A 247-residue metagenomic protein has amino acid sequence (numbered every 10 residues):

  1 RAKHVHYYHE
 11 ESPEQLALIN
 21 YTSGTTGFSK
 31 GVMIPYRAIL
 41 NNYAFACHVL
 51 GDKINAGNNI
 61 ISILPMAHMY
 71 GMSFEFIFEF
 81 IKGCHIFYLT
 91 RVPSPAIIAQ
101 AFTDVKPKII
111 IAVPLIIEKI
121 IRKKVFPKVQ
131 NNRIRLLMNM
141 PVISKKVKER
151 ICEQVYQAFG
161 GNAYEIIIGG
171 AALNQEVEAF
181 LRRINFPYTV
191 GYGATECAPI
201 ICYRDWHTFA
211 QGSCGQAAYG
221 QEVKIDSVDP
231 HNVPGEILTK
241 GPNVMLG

Functional and structural regions predicted by a protein language model:
R1, G31-M33, C84-R91, T189: Short beta-strand->loop structural element characteristic of the AMP-binding/adenylate-forming
R1-Q15: Flexible, low-complexity linker/hinge segments
Y8, A17-Y43: Conserved AMP-binding A3 loop
E10, M33, I111, A217 (+1 more regions): Short aromatic/basic micro-patch
L16, T22-T25, I60, I110 (+3 more regions): Conserved S/T- and glycine-rich ATP-binding loop of Class I adenylate-forming
L40-N59, M66-E153, N162: Conserved AMP-binding/adenylation subdomain of ANL enzymes
V147-G247: Conserved AMP-binding/adenylate-forming
